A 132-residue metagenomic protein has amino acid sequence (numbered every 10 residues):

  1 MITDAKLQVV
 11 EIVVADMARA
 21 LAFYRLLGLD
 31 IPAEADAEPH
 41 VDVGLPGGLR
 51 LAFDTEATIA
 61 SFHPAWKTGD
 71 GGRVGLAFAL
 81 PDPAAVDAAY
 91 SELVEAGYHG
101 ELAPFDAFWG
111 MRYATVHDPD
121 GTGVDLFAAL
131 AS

Functional and structural regions predicted by a protein language model:
M1-Q8, D30-H117, A129-S132: Vicinal oxygen chelate
I2, D16, A22-Y24: N-terminal functional modules and adjacent low-complexity/disordered segments of proteins
E11, A18, D87: Conserved catalytic core of two-component sensor histidine kinases
I12-A15, P81: Residue-level signal for the nucleotide or nucleotide-sugar donor/cofactor binding architecture
V14-D16, F108-W109: Conserved beta-strand-loop-alpha-helix junction that forms the acyl-donor binding cleft
A20-R25, L93, G121: Conserved active-site tyrosine of GNAT-family acetyltransferases
G123-L126: Short glycine-/small-residue motifs
